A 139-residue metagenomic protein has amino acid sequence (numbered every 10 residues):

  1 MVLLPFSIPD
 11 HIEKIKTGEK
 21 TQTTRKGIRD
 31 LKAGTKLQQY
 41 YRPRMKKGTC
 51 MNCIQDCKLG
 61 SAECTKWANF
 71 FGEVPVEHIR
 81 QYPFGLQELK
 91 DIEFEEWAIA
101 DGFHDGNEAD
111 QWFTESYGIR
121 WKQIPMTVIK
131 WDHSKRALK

Functional and structural regions predicted by a protein language model:
M1-K139: Structured alpha/beta reader/binder surfaces that contact nucleic acids or chromatin modification marks
